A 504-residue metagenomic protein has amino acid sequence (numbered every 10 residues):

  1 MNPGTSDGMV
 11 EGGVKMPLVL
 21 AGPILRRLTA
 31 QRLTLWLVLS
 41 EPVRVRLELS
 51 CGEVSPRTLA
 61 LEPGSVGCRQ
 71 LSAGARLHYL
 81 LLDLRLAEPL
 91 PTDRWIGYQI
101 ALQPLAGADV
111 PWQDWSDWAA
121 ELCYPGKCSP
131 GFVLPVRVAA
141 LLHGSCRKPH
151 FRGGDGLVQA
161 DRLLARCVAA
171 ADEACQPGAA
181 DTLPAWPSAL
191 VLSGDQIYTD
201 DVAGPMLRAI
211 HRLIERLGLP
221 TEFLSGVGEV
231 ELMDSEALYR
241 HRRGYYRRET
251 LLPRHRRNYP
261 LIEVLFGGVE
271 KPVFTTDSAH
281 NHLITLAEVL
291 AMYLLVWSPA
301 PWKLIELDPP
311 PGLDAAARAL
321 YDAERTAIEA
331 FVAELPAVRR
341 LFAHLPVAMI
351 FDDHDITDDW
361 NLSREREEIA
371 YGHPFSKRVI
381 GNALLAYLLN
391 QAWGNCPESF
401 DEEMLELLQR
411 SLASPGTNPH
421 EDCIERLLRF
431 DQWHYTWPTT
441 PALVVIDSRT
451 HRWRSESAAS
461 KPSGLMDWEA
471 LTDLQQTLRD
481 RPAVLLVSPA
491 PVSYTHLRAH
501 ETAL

Functional and structural regions predicted by a protein language model:
P3-G154, R162-P187, Y198-D314, A343-L345 (+3 more regions): Acidic, histidine-bearing metal-coordination/catalytic regions of metal-dependent phosphoesterases
L37, C146, D195, D352 (+1 more regions): Divalent metal-coordination and catalytic microenvironments
G144-S145, L190-G194, A348-F351, L486-P489: Active-site neighborhood of phospho(di)ester-bond hydrolases with catalytic His/Asp-centered motifs
K148, Q196-I197, H354-D355, P491: Catalytic metal-binding/acid-base residues of hydrolase active sites
G153-G156, D200-P205, D358-S363, E456-A458 (+1 more regions): Short, solvent-exposed loop/turn and secondary-structure capping segments
L157-A185, L335-L341, Q432-W437, L471-P482: Short amphipathic alpha-helices and their capping/turn segments at secondary-structure boundaries
P253-N281, E329, A333-L335, R340-A343 (+2 more regions): Extended, H/D-rich, highly charged conserved domains that either
T495-A503: Conserved small/polar residues in nucleotide/adenosyl-binding loops
